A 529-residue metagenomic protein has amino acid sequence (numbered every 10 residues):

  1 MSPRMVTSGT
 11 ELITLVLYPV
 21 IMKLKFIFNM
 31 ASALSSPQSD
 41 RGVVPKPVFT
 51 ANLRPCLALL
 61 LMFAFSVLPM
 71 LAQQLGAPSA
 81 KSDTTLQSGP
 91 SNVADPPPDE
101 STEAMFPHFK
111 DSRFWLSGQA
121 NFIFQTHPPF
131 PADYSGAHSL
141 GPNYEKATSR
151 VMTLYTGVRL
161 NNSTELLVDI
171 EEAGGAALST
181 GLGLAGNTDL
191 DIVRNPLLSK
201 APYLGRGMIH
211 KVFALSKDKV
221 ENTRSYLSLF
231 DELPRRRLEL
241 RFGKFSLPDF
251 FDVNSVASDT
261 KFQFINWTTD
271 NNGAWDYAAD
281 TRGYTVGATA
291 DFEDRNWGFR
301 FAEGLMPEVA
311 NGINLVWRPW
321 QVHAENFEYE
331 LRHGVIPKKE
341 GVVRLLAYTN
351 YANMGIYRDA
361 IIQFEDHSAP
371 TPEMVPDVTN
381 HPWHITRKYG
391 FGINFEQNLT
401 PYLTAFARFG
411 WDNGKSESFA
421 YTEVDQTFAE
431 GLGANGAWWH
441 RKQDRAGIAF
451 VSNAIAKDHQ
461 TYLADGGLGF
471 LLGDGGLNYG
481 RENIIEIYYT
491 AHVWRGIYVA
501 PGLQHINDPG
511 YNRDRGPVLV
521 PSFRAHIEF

Functional and structural regions predicted by a protein language model:
I21-L24, A31-S32, F65, M70-Y144 (+4 more regions): N-terminal periplasmic/intermembrane-space "pro-region" immediately following the signal or transit peptide
A104-L116, P128-P129, V158, N162-L166 (+7 more regions): Short loop/turn motifs that connect adjacent beta-strands in outer-membrane beta-barrel proteins
S112, K146-M152, K200-G205, R282-V286 (+6 more regions): Residues that define the transmembrane beta-barrel architecture of outer-membrane proteins
A120-T126, V168-E172, L240-K244, F301-L305 (+7 more regions): Transmembrane beta-barrel strands of outer-membrane/channel proteins
F122, V158-L160, I170, K211-F213 (+8 more regions): Residue-level signature of outer-membrane beta-barrel architecture
L182-S199, Y203-R206, S216-A324, E328 (+1 more regions): Surface-exposed coil loops of outer-membrane beta-barrel proteins
G205-D218, I448, P517-F529: Outer-membrane beta-barrel "beta-signal"
E330, L346, N350-I385, F406 (+3 more regions): Outer membrane beta-barrel transmembrane domains
